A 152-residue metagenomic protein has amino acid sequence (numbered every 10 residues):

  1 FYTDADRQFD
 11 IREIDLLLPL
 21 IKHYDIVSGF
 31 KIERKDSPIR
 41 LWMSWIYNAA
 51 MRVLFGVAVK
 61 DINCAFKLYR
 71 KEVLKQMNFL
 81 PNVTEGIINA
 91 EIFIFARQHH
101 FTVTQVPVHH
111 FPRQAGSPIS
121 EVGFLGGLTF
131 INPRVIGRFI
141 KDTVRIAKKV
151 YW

Functional and structural regions predicted by a protein language model:
F1, Q8-G86, R113-F130, R134: Acceptor/aglycone-binding surface of glycosyltransferases and processive sugar-polymer synthases
P81-W152: Hydrophobic helical membrane-anchoring modules
